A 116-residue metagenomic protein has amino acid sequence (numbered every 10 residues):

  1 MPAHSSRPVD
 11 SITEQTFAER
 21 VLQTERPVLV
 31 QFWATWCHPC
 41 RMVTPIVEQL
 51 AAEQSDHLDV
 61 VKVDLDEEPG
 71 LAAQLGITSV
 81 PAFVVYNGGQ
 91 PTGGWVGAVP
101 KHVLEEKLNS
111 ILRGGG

Functional and structural regions predicted by a protein language model:
M1-R7: N-proximal helix/coil linker or "cap" segments that precede and/or mark the start of modular domains
P8, W33, D59-V61: Conserved Rossmann-like nucleotide-binding pocket used by diverse enzymes that bind dinucleotide cofactors
V9-P27: A short beta-strand-turn-helix
E25-V28, W33-W36, S79: Short pre-active-site segment immediately N-terminal to redox-active cysteine/selenocysteine motifs in thiol-based
R26-P27, T44-V63: Conserved helix-turn-beta segment immediately C-terminal to the redox Cys motif in thioredoxin-like folds
F32-I46: Conserved redox-active cysteine motifs that mediate thiol-disulfide chemistry, especially di-cysteine Cys-X(1-2)-Cys
V63-A72: Structural microenvironment flanking redox-active thiols in thiol-disulfide oxidoreductases
S79, V84-G116: Non-catalytic, surface beta->alpha helical segment in thiol-disulfide oxidoreductase systems
